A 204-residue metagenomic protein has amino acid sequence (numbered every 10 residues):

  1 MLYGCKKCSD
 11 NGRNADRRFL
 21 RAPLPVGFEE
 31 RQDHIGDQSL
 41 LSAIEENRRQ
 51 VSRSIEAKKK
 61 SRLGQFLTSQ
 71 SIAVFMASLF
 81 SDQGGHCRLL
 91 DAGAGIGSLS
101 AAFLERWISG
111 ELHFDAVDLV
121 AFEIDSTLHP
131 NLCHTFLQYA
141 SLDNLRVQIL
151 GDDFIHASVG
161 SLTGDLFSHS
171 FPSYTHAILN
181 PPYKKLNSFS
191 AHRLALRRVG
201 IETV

Functional and structural regions predicted by a protein language model:
L2-V204: SAM-dependent methyltransferase catalytic region
